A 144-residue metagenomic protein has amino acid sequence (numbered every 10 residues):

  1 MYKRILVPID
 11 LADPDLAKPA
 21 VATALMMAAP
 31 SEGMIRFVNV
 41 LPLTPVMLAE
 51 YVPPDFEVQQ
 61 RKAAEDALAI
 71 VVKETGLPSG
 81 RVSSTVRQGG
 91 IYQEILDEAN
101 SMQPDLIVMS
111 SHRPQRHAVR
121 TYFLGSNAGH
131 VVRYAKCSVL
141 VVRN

Functional and structural regions predicted by a protein language model:
M1-K18, L106, R133-N144: Intrinsically disordered or low-complexity boundary/linker segments at protein termini and domain junctions
K3-Y51: Small/aliphatic-rich secondary-structure junction motif
R36-V38, S83-R87, L140: General small-molecule cofactor/ligand-binding pocket signal
N39, S110-H112, R143-N144: Short secondary-structure boundary segments
P54-D66: A short acidic, glycine-rich active-site loop that binds or catalyzes chemistry on phosphate/adenosine moieties
K73-M109, P114: Structural beta-alpha unit
M109-H130: Glycine-rich, Arg-bearing micro-motifs that act as flexible, cationic patches
